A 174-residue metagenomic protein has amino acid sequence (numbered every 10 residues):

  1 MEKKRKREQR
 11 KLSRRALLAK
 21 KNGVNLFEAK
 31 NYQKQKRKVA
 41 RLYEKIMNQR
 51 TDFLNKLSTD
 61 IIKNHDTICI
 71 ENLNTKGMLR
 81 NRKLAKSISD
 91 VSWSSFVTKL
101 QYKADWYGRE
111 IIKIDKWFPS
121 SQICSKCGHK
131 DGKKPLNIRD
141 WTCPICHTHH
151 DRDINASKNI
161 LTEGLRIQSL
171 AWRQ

Functional and structural regions predicted by a protein language model:
M1-Q174: Positively charged, helix-rich recognition surfaces that bind polyanionic ligands
